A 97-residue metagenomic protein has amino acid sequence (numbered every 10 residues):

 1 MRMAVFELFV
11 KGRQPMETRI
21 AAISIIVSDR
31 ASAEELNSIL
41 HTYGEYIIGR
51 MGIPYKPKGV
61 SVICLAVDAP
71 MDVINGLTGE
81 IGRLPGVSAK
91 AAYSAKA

Functional and structural regions predicted by a protein language model:
M1-M3: Methionine residue identity
L8-A97: Long, contiguous binding/interaction regions
